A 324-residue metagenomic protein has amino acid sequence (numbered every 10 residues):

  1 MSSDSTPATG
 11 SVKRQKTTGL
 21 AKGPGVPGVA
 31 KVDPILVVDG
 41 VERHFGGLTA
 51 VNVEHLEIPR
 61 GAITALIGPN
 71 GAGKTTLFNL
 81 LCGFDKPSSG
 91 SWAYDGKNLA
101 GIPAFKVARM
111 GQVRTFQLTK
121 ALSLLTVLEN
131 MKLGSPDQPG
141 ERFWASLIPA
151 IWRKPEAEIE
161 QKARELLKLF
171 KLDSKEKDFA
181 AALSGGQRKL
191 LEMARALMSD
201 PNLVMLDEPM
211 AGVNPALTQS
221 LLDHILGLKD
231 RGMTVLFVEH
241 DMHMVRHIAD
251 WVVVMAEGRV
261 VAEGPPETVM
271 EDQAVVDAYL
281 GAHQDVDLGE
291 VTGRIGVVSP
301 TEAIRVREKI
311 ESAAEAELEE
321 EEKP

Functional and structural regions predicted by a protein language model:
M1-V12: N-terminal acidic, proline/glycine-rich, low-complexity intrinsically disordered segments
G10-P324: Glycine-rich phosphate-binding loops of nucleotide-dependent enzymes
